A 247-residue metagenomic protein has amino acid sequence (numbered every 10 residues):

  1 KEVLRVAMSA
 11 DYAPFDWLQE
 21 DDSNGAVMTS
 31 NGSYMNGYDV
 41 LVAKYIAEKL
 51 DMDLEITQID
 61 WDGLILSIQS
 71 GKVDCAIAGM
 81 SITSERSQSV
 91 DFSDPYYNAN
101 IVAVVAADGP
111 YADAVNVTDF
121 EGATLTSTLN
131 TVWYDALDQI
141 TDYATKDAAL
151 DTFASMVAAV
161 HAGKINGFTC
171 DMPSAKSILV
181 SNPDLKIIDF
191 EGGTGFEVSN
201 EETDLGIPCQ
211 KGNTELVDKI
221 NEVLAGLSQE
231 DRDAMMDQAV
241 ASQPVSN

Functional and structural regions predicted by a protein language model:
K1-G79: Extracytoplasmic small-molecule ligand-binding "clamshell" domains of the periplasmic binding protein/Venus flytrap
R5-A7, D16, A123-S127, F168 (+1 more regions): Short, well-ordered beta-strand segments
A10-A13, G32-K49, M80, V102-V157 (+2 more regions): Bilobed "Venus flytrap"/periplasmic-binding protein-like clamshell domains and structurally analogous long
E48, D53-D119, G192-N200: Acidic, polar ligand-binding/catalytic clefts
D51-D53, Q69-A78, A123-T124, H161-S174 (+1 more regions): Alpha-to-beta junction loops
G63, G79-S89, A136-Q139, N166-E201: A ligand-binding cleft/hinge motif common to bilobed small-molecule-binding domains
N98-V105, S181-L224, P244-N247: Periplasmic-binding protein-like
V132-D151, I187, N221-N247: Ligand-binding clefts/hinges and TM-proximal coupling segments of bilobed small-molecule sensing domains
